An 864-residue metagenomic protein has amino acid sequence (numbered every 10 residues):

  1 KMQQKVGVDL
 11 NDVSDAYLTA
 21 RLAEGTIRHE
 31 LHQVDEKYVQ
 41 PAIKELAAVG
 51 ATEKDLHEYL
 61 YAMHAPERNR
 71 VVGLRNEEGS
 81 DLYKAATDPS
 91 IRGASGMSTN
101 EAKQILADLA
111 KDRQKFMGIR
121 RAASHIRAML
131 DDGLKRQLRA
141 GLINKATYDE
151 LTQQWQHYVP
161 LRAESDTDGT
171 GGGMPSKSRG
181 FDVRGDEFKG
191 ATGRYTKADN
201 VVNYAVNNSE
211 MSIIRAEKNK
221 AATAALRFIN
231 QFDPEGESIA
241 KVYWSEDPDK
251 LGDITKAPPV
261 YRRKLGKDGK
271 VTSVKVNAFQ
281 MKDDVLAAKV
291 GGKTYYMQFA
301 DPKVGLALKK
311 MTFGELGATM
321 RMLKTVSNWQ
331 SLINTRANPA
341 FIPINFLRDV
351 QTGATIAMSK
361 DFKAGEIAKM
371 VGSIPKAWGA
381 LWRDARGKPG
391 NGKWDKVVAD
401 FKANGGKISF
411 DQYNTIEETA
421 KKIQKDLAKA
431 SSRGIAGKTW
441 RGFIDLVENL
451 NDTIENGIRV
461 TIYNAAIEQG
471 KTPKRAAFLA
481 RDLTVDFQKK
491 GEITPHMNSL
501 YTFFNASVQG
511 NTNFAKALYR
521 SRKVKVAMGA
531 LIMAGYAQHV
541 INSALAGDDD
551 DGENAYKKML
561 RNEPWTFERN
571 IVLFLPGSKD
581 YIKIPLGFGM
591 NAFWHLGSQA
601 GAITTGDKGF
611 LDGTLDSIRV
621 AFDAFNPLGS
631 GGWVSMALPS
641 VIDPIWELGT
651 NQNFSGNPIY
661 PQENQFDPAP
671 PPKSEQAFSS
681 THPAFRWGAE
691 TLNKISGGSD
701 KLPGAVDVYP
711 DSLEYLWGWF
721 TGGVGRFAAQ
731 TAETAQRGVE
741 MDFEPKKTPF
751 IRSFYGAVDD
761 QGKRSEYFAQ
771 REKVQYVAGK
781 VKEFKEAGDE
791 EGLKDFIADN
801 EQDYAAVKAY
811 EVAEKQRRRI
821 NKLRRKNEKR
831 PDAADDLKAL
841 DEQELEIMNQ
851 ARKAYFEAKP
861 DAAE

Functional and structural regions predicted by a protein language model:
K1-D132, Q153, H157-G172: Low-complexity, small/polar and acidic-rich linker and loop segments
L56, A62-D108, A123-M129, G133-R136 (+15 more regions): Hydrophobic, often aromatic-rich secondary-structure segments at membrane interfaces
R120-S124, Y148-D149, A834-L845: Short, charged, amphipathic alpha-helical segments
E786, A805-N821: Short amphipathic alpha-helical heptad-repeat segments
D789-L793, A805, R824-L837: Charged, low-complexity interaction regions
